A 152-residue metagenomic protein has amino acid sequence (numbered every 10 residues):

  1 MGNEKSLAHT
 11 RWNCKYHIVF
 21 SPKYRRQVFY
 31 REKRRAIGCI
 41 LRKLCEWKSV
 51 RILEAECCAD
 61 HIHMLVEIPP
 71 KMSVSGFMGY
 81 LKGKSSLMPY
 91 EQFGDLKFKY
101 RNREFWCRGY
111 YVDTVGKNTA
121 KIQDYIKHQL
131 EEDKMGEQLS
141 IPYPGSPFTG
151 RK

Functional and structural regions predicted by a protein language model:
M1-K152: Basic nucleic-acid-binding interfaces
